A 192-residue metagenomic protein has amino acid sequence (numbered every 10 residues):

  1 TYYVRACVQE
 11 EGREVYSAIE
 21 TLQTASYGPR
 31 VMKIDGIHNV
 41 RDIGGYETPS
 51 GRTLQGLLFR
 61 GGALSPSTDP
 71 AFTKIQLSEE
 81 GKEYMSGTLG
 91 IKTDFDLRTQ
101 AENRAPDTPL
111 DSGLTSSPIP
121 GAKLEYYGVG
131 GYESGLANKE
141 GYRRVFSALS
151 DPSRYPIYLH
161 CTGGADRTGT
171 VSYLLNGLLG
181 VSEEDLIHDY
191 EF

Functional and structural regions predicted by a protein language model:
T1-Y158, T170-F192: Cys-dependent protein tyrosine phosphatase-like superfamily
G163, R167-T168: Ser/Thr-glycine-rich phosphate-binding loops at phosphate-binding pockets of nucleotides, nucleotide cofactors
